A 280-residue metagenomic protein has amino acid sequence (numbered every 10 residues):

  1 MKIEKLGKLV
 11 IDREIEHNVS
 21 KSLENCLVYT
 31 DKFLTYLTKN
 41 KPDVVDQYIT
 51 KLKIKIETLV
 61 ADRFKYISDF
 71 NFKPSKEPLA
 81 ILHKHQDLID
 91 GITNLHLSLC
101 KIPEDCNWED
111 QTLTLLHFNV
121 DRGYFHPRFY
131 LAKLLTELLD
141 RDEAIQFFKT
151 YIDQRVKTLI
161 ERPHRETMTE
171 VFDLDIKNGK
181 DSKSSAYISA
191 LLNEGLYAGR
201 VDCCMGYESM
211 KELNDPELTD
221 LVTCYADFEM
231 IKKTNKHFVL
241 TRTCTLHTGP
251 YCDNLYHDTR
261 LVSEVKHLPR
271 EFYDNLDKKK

Functional and structural regions predicted by a protein language model:
M1-L196, M205-T223, K232, H237-C252 (+1 more regions): N-terminal accessory segment detector
F228-M230: Ligand-binding pocket scaffold of soluble enzyme catalytic domains
